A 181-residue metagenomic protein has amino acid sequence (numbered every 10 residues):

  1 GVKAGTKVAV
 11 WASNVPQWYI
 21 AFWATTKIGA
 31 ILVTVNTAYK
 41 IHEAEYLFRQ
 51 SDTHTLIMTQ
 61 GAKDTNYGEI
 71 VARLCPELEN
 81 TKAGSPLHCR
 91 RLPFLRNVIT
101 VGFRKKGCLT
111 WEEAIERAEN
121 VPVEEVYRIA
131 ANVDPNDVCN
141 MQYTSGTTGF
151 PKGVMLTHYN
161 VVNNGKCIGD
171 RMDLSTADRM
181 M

Functional and structural regions predicted by a protein language model:
G1-A44, T53: Conserved AMP-binding/adenylate-forming
K3, N36-A38, T59, D134 (+1 more regions): Residue-level recognition of the GNAT/N-acetyltransferase active site
A12-N14, Q60, D137: Helix N-cap/beta->alpha junction signal
I28-E116: Structural core segment of the AMP-binding/adenylate-forming
I31-V33, Q50-Q60, C139-Q142, F150-M181: AMP-binding/adenylate-forming
R91-L95, T100, K106-Y143, F150 (+1 more regions): Conserved pre-ATP/AMP-binding loop-to-beta segment of ANL
